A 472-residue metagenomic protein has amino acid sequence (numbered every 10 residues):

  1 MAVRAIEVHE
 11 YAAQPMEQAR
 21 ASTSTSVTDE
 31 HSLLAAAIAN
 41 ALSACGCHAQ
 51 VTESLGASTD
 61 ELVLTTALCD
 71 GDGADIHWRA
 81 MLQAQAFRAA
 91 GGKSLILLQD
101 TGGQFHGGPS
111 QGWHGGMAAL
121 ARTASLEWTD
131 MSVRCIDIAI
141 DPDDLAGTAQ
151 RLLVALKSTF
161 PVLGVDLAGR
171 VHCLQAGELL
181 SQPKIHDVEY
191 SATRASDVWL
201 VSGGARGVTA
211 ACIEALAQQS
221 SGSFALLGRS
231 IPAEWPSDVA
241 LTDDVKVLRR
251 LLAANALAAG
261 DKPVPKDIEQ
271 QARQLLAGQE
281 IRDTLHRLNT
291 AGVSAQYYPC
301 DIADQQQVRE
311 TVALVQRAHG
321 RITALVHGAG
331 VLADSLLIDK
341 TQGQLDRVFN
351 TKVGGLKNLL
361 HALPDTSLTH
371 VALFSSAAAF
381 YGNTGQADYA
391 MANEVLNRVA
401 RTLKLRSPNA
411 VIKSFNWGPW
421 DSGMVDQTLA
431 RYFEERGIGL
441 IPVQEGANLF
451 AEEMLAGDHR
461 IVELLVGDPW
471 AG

Functional and structural regions predicted by a protein language model:
A2-L95, A146-S375, A430-A447: NAD(P)H/NAD(P)+-dependent Rossmann-fold oxidoreductase cores
S94, Q99-F105: Short amphipathic alpha-helical segments and their helix-coil junctions
G103-G108, G115-G116, A121-L152, I231-S237 (+5 more regions): Flexible, glycine-rich beta-alpha linker
L156-F160, L455-R460: Glycine/proline-rich active-site loop of Rossmann-fold NAD(P)-dependent oxidoreductases
L163-A168, V462-A471: Short-chain dehydrogenase/reductase
